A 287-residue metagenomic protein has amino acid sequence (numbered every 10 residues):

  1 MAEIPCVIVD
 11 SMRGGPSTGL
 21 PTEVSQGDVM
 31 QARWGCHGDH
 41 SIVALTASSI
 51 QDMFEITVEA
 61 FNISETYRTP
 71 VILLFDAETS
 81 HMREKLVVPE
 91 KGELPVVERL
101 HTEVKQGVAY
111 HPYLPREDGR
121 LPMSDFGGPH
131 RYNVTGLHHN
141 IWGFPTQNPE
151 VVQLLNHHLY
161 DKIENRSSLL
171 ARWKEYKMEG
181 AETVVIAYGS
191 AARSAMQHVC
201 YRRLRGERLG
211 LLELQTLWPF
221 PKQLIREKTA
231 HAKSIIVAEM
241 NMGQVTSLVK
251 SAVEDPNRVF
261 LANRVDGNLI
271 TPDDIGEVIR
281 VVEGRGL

Functional and structural regions predicted by a protein language model:
E3-G15, V96-T102: A glycine-rich helix N-cap at a beta->alpha junction
D10-G19, S49-Q51, A77-T79, Q215-W218 (+1 more regions): Acidic, glycine-rich active-site loops and adjacent beta-strand->loop/helix elements that engage anionic groups
S17-V24, E55-V58, M82-P89, E93 (+3 more regions): Short acidic, glycine/serine/threonine-rich loops at helix termini
E23-A77, V97-E103: Conserved thiamine diphosphate
V71-K174: Conformationally flexible catalytic loops at phosphate/diphosphate-handling active centers
Q147, V151, K162, L169-L212 (+1 more regions): Redox- and metal-dependent alpha/beta enzyme cores, enriched for Fe-S-associated oxidoreductases and cofactor-handling
K233, E239-L287: Peripheral docking tails and interdomain loops at the edges of cofactor- or intermediate-handling domains
